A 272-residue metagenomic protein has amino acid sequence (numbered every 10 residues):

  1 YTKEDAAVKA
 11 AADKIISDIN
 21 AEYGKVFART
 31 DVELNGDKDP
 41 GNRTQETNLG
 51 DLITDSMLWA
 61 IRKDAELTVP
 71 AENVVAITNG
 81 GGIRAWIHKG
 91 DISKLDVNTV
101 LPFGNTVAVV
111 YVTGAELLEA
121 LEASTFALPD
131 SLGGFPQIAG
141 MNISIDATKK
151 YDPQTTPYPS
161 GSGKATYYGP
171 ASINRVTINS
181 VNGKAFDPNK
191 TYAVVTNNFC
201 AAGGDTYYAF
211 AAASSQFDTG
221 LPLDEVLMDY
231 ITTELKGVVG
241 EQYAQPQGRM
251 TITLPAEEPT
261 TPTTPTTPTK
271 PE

Functional and structural regions predicted by a protein language model:
Y1-E272: Catalytic centers of hydrolytic enzymes
